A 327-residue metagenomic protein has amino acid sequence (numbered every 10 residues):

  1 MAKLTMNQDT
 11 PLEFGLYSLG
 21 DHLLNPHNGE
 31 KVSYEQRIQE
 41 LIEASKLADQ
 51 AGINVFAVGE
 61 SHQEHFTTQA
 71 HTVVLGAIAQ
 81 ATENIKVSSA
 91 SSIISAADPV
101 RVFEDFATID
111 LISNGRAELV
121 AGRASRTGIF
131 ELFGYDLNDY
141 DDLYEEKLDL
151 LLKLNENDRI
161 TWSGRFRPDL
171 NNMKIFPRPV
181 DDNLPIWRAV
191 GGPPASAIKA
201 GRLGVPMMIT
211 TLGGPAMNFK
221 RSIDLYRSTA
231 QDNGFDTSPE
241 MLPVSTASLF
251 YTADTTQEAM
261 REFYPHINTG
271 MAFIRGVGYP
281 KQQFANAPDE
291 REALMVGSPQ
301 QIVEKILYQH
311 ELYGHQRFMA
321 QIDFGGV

Functional and structural regions predicted by a protein language model:
M1-K86, L184: N-terminal beta1-alpha1-beta2 module of alpha/beta enzyme domains
A2-T10, L16, D141-I175, M217-H315: An alpha-helical appendage that flanks or caps ligand/catalytic pockets
N7-Y34, S95-W162, P206-M208, G214-N218: Flexible, glycine-rich active-site loops centered on histidine and acidic residues that chelate a metal or position
Q8-F14, G52-V55, T82-V87, I112-E118 (+5 more regions): Short, well-ordered coil/turn segments that N-cap beta-strands
F14, A48, E60, I78 (+7 more regions): Conserved, mostly hydrophobic/aromatic
L23-Q39, S92-V100, V180-G192, E290-P299: Active-site mouth loops of central-metabolism enzymes
E35-L47, D105, G191-I198, Q301-Q309: Short, acidic/polar
G192-A216: A conserved active-site cap/scaffold subdomain adjacent to cofactor or substrate pockets
